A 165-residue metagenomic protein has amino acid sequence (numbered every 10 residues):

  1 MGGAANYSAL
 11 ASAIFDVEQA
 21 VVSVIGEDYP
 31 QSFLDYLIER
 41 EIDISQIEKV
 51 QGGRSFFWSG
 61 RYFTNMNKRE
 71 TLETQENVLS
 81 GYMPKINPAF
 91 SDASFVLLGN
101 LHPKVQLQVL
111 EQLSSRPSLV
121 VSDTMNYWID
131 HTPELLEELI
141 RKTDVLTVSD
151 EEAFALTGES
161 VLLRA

Functional and structural regions predicted by a protein language model:
M1-L10: Short catalytic helix/loop segments, enriched in acidic residues and glycine and frequently bearing histidine
F15-L97, E111-P117: Conserved N-terminal subdomain of the carbohydrate kinase-like
V22-V24, D123, S149: Generic beta-sheet signal
G26-D28, N100-V105, M125-D130: Short beta->alpha connector loops
F33, V105-Q112, E134-E138: A short acidic, amphipathic alpha-helical/loop segment
E76-G81, T124-D130: Short gly/ser/thr-rich secondary-structure transition/capping motifs
F95-G99, V121, T147: Structural motif
S114-S118, N126-A165: Conserved phosphate/ATP/ADP-binding segment of small-molecule kinases
